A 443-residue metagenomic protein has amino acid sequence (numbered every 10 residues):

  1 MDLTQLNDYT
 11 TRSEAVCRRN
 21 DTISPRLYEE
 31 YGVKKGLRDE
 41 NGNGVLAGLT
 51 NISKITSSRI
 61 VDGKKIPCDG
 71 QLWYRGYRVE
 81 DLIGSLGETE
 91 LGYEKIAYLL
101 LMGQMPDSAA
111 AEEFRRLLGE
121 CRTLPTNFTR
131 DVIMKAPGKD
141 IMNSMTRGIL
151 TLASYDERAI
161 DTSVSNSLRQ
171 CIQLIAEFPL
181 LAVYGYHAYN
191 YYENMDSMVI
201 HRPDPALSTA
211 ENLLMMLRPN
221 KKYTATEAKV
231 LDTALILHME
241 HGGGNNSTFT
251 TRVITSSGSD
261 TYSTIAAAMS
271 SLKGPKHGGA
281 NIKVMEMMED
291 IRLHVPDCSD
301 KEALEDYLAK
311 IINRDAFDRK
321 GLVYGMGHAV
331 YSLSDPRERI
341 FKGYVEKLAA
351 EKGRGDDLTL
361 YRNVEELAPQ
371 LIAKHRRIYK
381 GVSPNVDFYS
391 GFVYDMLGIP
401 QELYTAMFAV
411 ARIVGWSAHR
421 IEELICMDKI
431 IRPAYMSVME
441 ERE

Functional and structural regions predicted by a protein language model:
M1-E443: Non-transmembrane, aqueous-exposed alpha-helical and coiled segments at domain scale
